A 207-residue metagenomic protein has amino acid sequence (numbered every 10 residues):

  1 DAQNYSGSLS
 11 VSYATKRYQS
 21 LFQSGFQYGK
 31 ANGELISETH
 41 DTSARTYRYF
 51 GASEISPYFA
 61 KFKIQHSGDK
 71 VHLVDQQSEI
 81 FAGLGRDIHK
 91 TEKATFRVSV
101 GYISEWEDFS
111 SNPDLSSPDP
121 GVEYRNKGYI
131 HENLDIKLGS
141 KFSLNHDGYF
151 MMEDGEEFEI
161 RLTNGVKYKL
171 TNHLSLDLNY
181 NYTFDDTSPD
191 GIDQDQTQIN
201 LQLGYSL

Functional and structural regions predicted by a protein language model:
D1-N4, K30-S37, G68-Q76, M151-I160 (+1 more regions): Solvent-exposed loop/turn segments connecting transmembrane beta-strands in outer-membrane beta-barrel proteins
D1-S24, K30, E123-R125: Outer-membrane beta-barrel initiation region
Q3-L9, E38-A44, I64, S78-A82 (+4 more regions): Hydrophobic, lipid-facing positions within transmembrane beta-strands of outer-membrane proteins
T15-R17, F26-K30, R48, I64-K70 (+6 more regions): Transmembrane beta-strands of outer-membrane beta-barrel pores
K16-Q23, G51-A60, E92-F96, I136-L144 (+1 more regions): Repeated loop/turn-to-beta-strand initiation elements of outer-membrane beta-barrel proteins
F22-S24, A60-I64, A82, V98-V100 (+4 more regions): Membrane-embedded beta-strand positions of outer-membrane beta-barrel proteins
F81, D87, T91-M151: Detector for outer-membrane/organellar transmembrane beta-barrel domains, recognizing the amphipathic beta-strand
Y168-K169, D195-L207: Outer-membrane beta-barrel "beta-signal"
